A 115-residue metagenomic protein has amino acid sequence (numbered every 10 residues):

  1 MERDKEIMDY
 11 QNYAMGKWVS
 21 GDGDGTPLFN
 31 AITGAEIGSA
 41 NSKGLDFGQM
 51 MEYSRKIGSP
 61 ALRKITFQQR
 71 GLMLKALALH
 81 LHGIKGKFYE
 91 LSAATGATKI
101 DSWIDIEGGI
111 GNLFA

Functional and structural regions predicted by a protein language model:
M1-A40, L72-A76: Terminal low-complexity tails and localization/encapsulation signals of metabolic enzymes
I37-A115: Glycine-rich loop-to-alpha-helix module at the N-terminal edge of alpha/beta enzyme cores
